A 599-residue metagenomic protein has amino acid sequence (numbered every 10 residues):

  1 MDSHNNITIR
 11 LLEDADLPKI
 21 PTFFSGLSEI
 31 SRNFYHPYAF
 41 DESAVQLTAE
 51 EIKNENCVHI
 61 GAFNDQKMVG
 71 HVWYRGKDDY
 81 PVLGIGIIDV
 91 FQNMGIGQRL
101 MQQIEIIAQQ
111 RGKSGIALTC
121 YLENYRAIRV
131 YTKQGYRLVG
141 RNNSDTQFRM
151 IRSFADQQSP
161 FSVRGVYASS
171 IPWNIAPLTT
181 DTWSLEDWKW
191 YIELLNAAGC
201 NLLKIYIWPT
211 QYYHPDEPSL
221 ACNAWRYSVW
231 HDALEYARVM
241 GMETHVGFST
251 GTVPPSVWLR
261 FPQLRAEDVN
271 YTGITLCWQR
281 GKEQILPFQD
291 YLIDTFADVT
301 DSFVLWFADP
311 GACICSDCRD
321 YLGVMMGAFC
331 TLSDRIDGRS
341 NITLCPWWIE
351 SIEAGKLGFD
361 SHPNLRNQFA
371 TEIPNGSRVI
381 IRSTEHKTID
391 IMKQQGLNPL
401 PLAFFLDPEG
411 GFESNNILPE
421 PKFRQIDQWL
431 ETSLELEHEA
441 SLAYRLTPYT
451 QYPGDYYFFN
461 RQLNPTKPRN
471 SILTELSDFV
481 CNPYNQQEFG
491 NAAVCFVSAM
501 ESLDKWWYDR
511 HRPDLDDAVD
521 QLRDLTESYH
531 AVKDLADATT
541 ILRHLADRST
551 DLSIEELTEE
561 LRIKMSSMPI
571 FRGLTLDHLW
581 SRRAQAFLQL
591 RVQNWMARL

Functional and structural regions predicted by a protein language model:
I7-I20: A short beta-loop-alpha structural element at the N-terminal edge of CoA-dependent acyl/N-acetyltransferase catalytic
D14, G26-I88: Acetyl-CoA-dependent GNAT
G84-N93, C120-Y121: A short, internal acetyl-CoA/4′-phosphopantetheine-binding micro-motif in the GNAT/acyltransferase core
M94, Q98, L122-G140: Conserved active-site alpha-helix within GNAT-family acetyltransferase domains
A108-T119: Conserved GNAT acetyl-CoA-binding A-motif
V163-D390, L406-I417, Y444-R469, E501-L525: Aromatic-lined carbohydrate-binding surfaces of glycoside hydrolases
P421-V497: Substrate-binding cleft of secreted/luminal carbohydrate-active enzymes
K467-L599: Catalytic domains of carbohydrate-active enzymes that cleave complex glycans
